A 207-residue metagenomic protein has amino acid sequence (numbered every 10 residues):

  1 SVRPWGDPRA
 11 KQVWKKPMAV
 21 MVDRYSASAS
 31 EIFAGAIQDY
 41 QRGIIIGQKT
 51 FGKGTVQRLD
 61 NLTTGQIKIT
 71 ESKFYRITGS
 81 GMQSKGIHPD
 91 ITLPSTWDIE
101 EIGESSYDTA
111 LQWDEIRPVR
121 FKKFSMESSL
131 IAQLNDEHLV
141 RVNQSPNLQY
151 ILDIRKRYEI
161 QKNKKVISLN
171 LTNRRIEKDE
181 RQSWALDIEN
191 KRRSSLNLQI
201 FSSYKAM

Functional and structural regions predicted by a protein language model:
S1-M207: C-terminal "post-core" interaction segments
